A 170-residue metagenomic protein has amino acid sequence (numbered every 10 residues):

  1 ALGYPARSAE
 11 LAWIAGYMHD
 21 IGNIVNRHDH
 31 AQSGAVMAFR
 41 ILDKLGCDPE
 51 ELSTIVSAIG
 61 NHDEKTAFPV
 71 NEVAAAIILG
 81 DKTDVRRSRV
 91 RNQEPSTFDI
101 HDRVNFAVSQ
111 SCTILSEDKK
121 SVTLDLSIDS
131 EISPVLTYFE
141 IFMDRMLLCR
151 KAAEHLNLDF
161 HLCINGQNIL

Functional and structural regions predicted by a protein language model:
L2-L115: Divalent metal-dependent catalytic cores for phosphoryl transfer on phosphate-bearing substrates
D84-L170: Terminal helices and disordered tails flanking the catalytic cores of nucleotide-processing hydrolases
